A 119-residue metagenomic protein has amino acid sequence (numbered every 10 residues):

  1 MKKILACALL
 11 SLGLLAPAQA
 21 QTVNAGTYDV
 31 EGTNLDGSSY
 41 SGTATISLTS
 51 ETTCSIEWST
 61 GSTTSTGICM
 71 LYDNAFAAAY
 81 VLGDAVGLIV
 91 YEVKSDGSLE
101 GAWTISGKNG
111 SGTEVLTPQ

Functional and structural regions predicted by a protein language model:
M1-I4: Positively charged n-region of N-terminal signal peptides that target proteins for export
A6-C7, P118: Short amphipathic alpha-helical "recognition" segments used for binding
C7-G13: Bacterial N-terminal signal peptides
L15-Q21: Bacterial Sec-dependent signal peptides at the C-terminal "C-region" and cleavage site
Q21-Q119: Central antiparallel beta-sheet cores of small beta-barrel/beta-sandwich binding domains
